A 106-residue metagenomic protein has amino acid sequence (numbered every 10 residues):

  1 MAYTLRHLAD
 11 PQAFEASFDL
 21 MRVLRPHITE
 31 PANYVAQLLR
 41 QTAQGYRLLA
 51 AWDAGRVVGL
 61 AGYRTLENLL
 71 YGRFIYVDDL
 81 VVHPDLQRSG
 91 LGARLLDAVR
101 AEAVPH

Functional and structural regions predicted by a protein language model:
M1-P11: Conserved N-terminal entry element of GNAT/NAT acetyltransferase domains
Y3, A54-L60, I75: Glycine-rich phosphate/pyrophosphate-binding loop shared by adenosine-nucleotide-utilizing enzymes
F18-E30: Helix-loop element at the rim of GNAT/NAT acetyltransferase active sites that forms part of the acceptor-substrate
R25, D78, H83: Residue-level recognition of the GNAT/N-acetyltransferase active site
L39-A50, Y76: A short helix-loop-beta-strand connector motif used in the catalytic cores of GNAT acetyltransferases and, in some
A50, R56-T65, V81: Conserved beta-strand in the GNAT
E67-V77, Q87, P105-H106: A conserved beta-turn-beta hairpin within the catalytic core of GNAT-like acetyltransferases that forms part
V82, R88-A101: Conserved acetyl-CoA-binding loop-helix of GNAT-fold acetyltransferases
